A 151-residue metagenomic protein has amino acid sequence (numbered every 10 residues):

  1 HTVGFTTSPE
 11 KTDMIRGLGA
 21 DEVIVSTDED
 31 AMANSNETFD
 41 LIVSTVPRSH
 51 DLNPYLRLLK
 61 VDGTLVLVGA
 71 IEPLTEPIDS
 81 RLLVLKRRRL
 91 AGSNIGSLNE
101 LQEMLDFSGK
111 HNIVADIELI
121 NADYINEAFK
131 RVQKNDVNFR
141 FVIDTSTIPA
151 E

Functional and structural regions predicted by a protein language model:
H1-P54: Adenosine-nucleotide cofactor-binding segment
T7-M14, L74-S80, E100-L101: Short, glycine/polar-rich helix-capping loops at beta-to-alpha or helix-loop-helix junctions that flank or form
T7-S8, A70, I95: Cofactor-binding loop segments of dinucleotide-utilizing enzymes, especially the Rossmann-like FAD- and NAD(P)+-binding
M14, P54-R57, L82, F107 (+1 more regions): Well-formed, non-transmembrane alpha-helical positions, independent of function
R48-S49, I71-P73, I148: Short glycine-rich anion-binding loops that position phosphate/pyrophosphate groups of nucleotides and phosphorylated
L59-V61: Helix-to-beta-strand junctions that scaffold the AdoMet/dcAdoMet cofactor pocket in Class I SAM-dependent enzymes
T64-V66, P77-E118: Rossmann-fold dehydrogenase core element
L98-E151: C-terminal hydrophobic helical "lid"/dimerization subdomain of Rossmann-like NAD(P)H-dependent oxidoreductases
